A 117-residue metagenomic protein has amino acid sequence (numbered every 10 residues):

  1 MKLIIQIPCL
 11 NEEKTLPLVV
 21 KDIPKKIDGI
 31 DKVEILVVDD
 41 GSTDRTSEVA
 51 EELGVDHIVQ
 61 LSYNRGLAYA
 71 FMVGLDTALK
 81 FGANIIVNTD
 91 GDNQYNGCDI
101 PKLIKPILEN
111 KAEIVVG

Functional and structural regions predicted by a protein language model:
M1-G117: Structured catalytic core of nucleotide-sugar glycosyltransferases
